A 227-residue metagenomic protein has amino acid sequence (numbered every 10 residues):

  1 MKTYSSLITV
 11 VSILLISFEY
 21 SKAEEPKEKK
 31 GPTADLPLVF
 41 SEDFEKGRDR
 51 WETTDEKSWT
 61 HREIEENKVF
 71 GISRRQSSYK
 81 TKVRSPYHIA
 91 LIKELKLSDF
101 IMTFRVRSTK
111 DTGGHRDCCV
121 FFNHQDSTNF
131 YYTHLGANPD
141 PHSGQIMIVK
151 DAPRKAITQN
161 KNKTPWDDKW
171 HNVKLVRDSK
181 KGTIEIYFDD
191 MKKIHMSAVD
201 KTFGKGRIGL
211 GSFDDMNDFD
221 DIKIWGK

Functional and structural regions predicted by a protein language model:
I8-S17: Bacterial N-terminal signal peptides
E25-E56: Extracellular carbohydrate-recognition regions
K29, H88-L95, T158-P165, G209: Beta-strand-rich interaction surfaces with strong enrichment in secreted/lumenal proteins
F44, M102-F104, K169-S179, I184-I186: Short tryptophan-centered beta-strand motifs in secreted/extracellular beta-sheet-rich domains of glycan-recognition
R48-S77: Extracellular glycan-recognition surfaces and repeat-rich motifs
S78-I148: Secretory/extracellular carbohydrate-interaction modules and structurally similar beta-sandwich "look-alikes"
D151-N172: Short, aromatic/His-centered strand-loop micro-motif at the edge of beta-sheets
Y187-R207, D215: Short, solvent-exposed beta-strand-to-loop segments that form ligand-recognition rims of beta-rich domains
